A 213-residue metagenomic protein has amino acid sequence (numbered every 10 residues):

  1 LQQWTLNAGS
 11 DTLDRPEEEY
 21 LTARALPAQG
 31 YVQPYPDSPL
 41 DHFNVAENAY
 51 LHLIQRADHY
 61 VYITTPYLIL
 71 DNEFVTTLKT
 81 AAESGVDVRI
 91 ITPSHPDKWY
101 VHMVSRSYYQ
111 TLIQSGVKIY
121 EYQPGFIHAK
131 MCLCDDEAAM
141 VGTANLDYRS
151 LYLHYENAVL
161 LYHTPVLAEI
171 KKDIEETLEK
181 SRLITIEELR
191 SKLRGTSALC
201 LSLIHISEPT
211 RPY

Functional and structural regions predicted by a protein language model:
L1-A28, M140-L203: Signature of lipid phosphatidyltransferase scaffolds
L21, N48-H52, T76-L78, H128-A129: Generic recognition of flexible, low-complexity loop/linker segments
T22-H52, R56-D58: Pre-Walker A segment
Y35-D37, T64-P66, I91-P93, Y122 (+3 more regions): Generic beta-strand/beta-sheet core signal
S38-N48, I69-E73, V101, Q123-G125: A general structural motif
H52-K118: Primarily the HKD phosphodiesterase
K98-Y152: C-terminal structural cap/anchor segments
I204-Y213: Single conserved hydrophobic/aromatic residue that forms the stacking wall/gate of nucleotide- or nucleobase-binding
